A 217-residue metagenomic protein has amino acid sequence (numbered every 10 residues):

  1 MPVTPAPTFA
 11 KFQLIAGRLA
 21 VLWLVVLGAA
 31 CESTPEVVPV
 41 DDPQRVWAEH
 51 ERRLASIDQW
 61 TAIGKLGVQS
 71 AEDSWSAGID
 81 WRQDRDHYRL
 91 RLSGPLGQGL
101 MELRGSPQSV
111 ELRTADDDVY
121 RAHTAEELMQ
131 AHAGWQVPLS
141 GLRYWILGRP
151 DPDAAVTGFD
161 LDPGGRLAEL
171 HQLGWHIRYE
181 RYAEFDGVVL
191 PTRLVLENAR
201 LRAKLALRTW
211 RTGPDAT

Functional and structural regions predicted by a protein language model:
V3-A20: Bacterial N-terminal signal peptides that target proteins for export
L27-A30: C-terminal motif of bacterial Sec signal peptides marking the signal peptidase cleavage site
E32-P35: Bacterial signal peptide processing site
H50-E72: A short, Trp-centered hydrophobic/proline-enriched beta-strand micro-motif
W60-L66, W75-W81, D86-L92, M101 (+4 more regions): One face of beta-strands
D86-Q136: An acidic-aromatic
T114-L173: Flexible, processing/modification-adjacent segments and terminal tails in exported/periplasmic/extracellular proteins
G148-T217: Gly/Pro-enriched, hydrophobic low-complexity segments that function as extracytoplasmic propeptides/linkers
